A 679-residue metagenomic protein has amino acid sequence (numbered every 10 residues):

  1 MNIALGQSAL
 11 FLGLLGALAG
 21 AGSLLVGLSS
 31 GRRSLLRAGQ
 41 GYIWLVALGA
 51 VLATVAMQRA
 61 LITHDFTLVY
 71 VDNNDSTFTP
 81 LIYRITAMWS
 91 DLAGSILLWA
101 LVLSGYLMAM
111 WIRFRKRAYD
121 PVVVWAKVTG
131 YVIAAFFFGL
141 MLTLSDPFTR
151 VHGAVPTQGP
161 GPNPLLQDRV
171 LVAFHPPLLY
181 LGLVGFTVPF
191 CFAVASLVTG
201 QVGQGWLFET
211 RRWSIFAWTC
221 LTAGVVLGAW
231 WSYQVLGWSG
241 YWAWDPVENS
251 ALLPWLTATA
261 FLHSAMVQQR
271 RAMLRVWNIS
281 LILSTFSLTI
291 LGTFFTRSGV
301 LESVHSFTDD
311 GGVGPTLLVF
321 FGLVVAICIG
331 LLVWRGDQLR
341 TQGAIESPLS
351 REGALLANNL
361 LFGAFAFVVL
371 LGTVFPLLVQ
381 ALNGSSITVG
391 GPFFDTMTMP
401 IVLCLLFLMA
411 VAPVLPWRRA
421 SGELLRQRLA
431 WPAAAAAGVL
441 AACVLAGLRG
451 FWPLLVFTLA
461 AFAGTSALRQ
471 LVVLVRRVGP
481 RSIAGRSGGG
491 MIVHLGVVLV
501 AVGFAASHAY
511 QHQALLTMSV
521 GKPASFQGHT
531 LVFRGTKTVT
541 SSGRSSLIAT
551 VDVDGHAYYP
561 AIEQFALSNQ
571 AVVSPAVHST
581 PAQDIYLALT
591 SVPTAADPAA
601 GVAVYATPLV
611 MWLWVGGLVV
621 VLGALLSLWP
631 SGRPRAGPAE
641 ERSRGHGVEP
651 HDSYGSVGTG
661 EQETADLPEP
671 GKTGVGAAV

Functional and structural regions predicted by a protein language model:
M1-A9, R32-L36, R59-A93, D146-P176 (+10 more regions): Membrane-interface interhelical loops and short amphipathic "cap" helices that link adjacent transmembrane segments
M1-R33, L45-L48, L52, F66 (+8 more regions): Contiguous transmembrane helix-bundle modules in multi-pass membrane proteins
F11-G22, L28, S95-A229: A conserved hydrophobic secondary-structure block that centers on an alpha-helix together with its immediately flanking
G22-G39, F66-Y70, V102-A126, A193-T210 (+5 more regions): Membrane-interfacial helix termini and the short, flexible loops that connect transmembrane helices in multi-pass
L45-I62, C220-L227, G496: A generic, lipid-embedded transmembrane alpha helix
A50-N73, T77-T79, T86-W111, L140-R150 (+5 more regions): Transmembrane-helix bundle segments that line or gate the permeation/cavity pathway in multi-pass membrane proteins
A173-P177, V184-V194, W206-H263, W277 (+8 more regions): Extended, hydrophobic alpha-helical segments in both membrane/secreted and soluble proteins
L516-A600: Soluble non-transmembrane domains of integral membrane proteins
